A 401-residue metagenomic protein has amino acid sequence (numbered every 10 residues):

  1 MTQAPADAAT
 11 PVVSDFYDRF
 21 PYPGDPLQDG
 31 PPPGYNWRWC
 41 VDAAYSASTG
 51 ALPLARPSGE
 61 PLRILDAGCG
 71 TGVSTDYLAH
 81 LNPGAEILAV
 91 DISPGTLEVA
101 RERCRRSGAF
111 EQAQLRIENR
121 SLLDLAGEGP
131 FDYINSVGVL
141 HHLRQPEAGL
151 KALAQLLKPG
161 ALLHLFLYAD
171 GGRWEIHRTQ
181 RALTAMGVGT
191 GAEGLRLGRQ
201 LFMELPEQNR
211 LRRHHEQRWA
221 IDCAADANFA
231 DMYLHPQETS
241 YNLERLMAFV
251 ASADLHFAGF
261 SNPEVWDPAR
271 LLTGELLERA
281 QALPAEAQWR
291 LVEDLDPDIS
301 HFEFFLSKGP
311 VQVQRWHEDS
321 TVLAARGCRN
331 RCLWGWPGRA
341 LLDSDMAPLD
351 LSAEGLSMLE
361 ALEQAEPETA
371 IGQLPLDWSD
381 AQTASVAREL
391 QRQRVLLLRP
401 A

Functional and structural regions predicted by a protein language model:
D29-P61, Y77: Conserved alpha-helix/loop element of class I SAM-dependent methyltransferases that forms part of the SAM/SAH-binding
T71-P83: Conserved SAM-binding loop of SAM-dependent methyltransferases across substrates and taxa, primarily the Class I
S93: Conserved SAM/SAH-binding beta-strand->alpha-helix loop
A109-L123: Conserved SAM-binding strand-loop segment of SAM-dependent methyltransferases
D124-Y133: A short acidic, Gly/Pro-enriched loop at the edge of an enzyme's catalytic core that lines a small-molecule cofactor
E147-P159: A short glycine-rich, Lys/Arg-flanked "PGG" loop and its adjoining helix->strand segment in the class I
L162-R212: Conserved class I S-adenosyl-L-methionine
A282-E360, A384, R388, L398-A401: Acidic, low-complexity/disordered tracts enriched in E/D and polar residues
